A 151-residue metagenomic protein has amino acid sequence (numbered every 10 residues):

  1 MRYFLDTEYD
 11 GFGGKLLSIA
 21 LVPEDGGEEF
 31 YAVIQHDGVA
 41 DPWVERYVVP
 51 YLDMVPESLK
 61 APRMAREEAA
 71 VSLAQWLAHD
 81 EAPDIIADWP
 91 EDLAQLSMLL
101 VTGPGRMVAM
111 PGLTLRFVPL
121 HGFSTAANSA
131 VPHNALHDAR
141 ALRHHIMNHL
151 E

Functional and structural regions predicted by a protein language model:
Y3, E8-A87: Conserved non-catalytic scaffold segment of RNase H-like nuclease domains
D6-E8, D92, D138: Acidic active-site catalytic centers that drive phospho-/nucleotidyl reactions and related ester hydrolyses
F12-G14, A94, H144: Conserved protein kinase catalytic core
A69-L73, D92, L142: Alpha-helical packing segments of well-folded alpha/beta enzyme cores
I85-L93, M107, L150: Acidic, metal-binding active-site segment of PIN/NYN-like and related structure-specific nucleases
W89, T125-E151: Acidic, Mg2+-coordinating catalytic module of metal-dependent nucleases/exonucleases that use a two-metal-ion mechanism
D92-M110: Substrate-recognition/cap helix-loop segment adjacent to the acidic, metal-dependent catalytic center of Asp-based
V108-A130: Short, flexible loop segments at boundaries between secondary-structure elements
